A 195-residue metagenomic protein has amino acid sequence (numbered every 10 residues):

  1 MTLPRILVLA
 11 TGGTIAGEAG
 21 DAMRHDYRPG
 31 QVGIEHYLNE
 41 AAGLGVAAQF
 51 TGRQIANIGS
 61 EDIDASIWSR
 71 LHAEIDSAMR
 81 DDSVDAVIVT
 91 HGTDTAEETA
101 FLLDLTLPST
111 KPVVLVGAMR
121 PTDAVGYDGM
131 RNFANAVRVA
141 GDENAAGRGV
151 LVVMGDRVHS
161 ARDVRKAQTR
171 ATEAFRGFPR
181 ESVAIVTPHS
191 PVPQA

Functional and structural regions predicted by a protein language model:
M1-A78: ATP/NTP phosphate-donor binding region
T2-R5, L9-G13, G33-L44, S160-A195: Accessory alpha-helical/coil subdomains and C-terminal extensions that flank or cap enzyme catalytic cores
R5, D85-A86: Structural motif
G12-G13, I88, A136, D156: Buried hydrophobic positions in well-ordered alpha/beta secondary-structure cores of metabolic enzymes
G17-E18, D94-A100, G129-F133: Short glycine/serine/threonine-rich phosphate/pyrophosphate-binding segments that cradle anionic phosphate groups
A78-V84, N144-A145: Glycine-rich phosphate-binding loop signature in dinucleotide/nucleotide-binding domains
V89-K111: Short Gly/Thr/Asp-enriched flexible loops that form oxyanion-binding sites at enzyme active sites
L115-P188: Internal gly/pro-rich beta-alpha loop/helix module that stabilizes soluble enzyme cofactors or their anionic handles
